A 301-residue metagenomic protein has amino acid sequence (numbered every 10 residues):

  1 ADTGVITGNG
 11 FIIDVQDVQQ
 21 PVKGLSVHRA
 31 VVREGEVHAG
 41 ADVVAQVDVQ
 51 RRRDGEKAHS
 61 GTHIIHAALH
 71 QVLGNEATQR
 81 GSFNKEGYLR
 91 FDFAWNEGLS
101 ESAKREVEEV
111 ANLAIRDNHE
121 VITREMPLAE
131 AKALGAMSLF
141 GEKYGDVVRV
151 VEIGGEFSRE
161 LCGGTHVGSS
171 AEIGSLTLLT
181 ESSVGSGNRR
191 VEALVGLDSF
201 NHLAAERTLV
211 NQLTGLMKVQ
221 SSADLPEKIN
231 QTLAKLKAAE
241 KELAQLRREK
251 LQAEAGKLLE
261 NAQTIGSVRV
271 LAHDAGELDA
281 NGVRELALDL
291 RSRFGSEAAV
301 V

Functional and structural regions predicted by a protein language model:
A1-V301: A glycine- and charged-residue-rich anion-binding loop/surface
